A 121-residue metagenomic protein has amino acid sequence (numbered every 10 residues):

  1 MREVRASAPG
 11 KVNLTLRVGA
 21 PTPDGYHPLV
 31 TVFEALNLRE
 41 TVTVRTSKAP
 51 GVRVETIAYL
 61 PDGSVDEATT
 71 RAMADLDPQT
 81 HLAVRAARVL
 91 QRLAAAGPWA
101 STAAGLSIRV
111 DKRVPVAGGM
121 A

Functional and structural regions predicted by a protein language model:
M1-A117: ATP-binding N-lobe of GHMP and related small-molecule kinases
M120-A121: DPxDG-like acidic metal-binding loop motif
